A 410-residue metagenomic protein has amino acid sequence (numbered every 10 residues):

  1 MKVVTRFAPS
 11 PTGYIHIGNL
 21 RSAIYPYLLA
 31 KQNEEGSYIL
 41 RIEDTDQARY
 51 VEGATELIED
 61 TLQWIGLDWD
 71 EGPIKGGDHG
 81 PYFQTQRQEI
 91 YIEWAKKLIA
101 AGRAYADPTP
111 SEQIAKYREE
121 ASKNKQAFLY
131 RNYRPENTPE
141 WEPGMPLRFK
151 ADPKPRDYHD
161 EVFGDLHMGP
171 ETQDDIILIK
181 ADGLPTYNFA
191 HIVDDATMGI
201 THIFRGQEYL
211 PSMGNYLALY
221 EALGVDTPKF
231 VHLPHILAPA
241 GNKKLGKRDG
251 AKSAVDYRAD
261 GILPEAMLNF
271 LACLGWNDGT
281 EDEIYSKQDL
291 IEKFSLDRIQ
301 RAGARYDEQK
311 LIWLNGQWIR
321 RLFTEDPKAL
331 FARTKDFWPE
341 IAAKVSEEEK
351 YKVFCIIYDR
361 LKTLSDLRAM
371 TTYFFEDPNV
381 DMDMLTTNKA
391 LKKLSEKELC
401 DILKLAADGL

Functional and structural regions predicted by a protein language model:
M1-K123, P211-V225, A266: N-terminal Rossmann-like or analogous alpha/beta NTP/dinucleotide-binding catalytic cores that position adenine
K2, H79, E142-P146, Q173 (+1 more regions): Sequence-level motif detector for i,i+2 pairs with an aromatic at +2
D44-D46, T197, F204, W318: A generic structural motif
A48-E52, E56, I65-G66, P170 (+3 more regions): Conserved nucleotide- and phosphate/pyrophosphate-binding catalytic cores in adenylate/nucleotidyl-handling enzymes
Y82, I203, Y257: Second-shell loop/turn segments in exported
L98, F149, L311: Conserved S/T- and glycine-rich ATP-binding loop of Class I adenylate-forming
Y105-H232, L237-K247, S253, D278: Active-site cores that bind ATP or allylic diphosphates and position pyrophosphate for catalysis
